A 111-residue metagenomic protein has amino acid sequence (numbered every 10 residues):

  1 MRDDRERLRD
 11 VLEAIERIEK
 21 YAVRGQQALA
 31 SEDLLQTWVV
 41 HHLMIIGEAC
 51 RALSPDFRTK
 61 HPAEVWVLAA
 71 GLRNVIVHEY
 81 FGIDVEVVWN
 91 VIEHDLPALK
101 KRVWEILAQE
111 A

Functional and structural regions predicted by a protein language model:
M1-A111: Solvent-exposed interaction patches of small proteins and small membrane subunits
